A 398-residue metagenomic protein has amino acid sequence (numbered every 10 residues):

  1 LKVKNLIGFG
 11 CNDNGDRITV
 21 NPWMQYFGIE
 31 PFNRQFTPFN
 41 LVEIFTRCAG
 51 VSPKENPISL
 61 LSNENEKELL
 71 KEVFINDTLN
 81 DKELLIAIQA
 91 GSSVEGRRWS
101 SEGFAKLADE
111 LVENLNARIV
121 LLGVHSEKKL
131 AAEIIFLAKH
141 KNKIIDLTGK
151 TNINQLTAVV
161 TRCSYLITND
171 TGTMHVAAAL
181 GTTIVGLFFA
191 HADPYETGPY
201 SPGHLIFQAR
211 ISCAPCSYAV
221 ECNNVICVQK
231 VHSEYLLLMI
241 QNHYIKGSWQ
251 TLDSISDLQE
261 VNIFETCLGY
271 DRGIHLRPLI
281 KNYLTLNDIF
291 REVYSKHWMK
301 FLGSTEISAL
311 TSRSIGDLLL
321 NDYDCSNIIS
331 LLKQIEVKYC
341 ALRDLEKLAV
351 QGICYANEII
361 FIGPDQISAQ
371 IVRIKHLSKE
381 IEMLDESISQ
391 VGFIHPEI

Functional and structural regions predicted by a protein language model:
L1-I398: Catalytic machinery of carbohydrate-active enzymes, primarily nucleotide-sugar-dependent glycosyltransferases
